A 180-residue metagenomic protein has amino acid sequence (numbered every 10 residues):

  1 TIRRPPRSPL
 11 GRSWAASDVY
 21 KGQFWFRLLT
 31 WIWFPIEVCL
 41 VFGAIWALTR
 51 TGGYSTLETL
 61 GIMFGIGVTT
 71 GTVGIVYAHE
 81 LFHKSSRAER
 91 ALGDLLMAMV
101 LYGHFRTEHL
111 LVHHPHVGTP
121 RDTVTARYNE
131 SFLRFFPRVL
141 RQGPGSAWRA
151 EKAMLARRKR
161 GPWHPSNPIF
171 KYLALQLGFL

Functional and structural regions predicted by a protein language model:
T1-R3: Right-handed beta-helix
P5-Y20: Short, small-residue-biased leader/transition segments that mark boundaries at the very start of proteins
D18-E37: Juxtamembrane helix-capping/reentrant segments at transmembrane boundaries
G22-W25, Y54, L95, M99: Short, charged/polar micro-motifs that form catalytic or ligand-binding hotspots
F26, T30, T59-M63, P168 (+1 more regions): Residue-level signature of transmembrane alpha-helical entry/exit and packing/kink sites in multi-pass membrane
I32-V41, K171-L180: Core segments of transmembrane alpha-helices that mediate helix-helix packing or line hydrophobic substrate/ligand
C39-T59, V76-E80: Transmembrane alpha-helix boundary signature
F64-Q176: Membrane-embedded catalytic scaffold of the fatty acid hydroxylase/desaturase
